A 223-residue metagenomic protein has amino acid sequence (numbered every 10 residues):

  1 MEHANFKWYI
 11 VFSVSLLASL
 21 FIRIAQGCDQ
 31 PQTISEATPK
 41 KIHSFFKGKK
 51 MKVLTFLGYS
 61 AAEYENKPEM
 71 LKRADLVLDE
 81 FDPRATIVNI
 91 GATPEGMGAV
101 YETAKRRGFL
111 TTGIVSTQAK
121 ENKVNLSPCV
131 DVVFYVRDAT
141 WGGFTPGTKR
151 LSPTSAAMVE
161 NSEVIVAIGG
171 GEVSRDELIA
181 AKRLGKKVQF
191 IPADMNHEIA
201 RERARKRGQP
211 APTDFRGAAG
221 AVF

Functional and structural regions predicted by a protein language model:
E2-G27: Classical Sec-dependent N-terminal signal peptides that target proteins to the secretory pathway
C28-K40: A nucleotide-sugar donor-handling region in carbohydrate enzymes
K40-F46, D214: Short acidic low-complexity segments
F46-E65: Generic N-terminal amphipathic, Lys/Arg-enriched alpha-helix
G48, A62, L71-L184, I191-R203: Acidic/glycine-enriched connector segments
P68: A conserved mid-protein helix/loop that constitutes part of the nucleotide-sugar donor-binding site
F109, K186, G208-P210: Short aromatic/hydrophobic-glycine micro-motifs
R205-F223: C-terminal functional extensions of proteins
